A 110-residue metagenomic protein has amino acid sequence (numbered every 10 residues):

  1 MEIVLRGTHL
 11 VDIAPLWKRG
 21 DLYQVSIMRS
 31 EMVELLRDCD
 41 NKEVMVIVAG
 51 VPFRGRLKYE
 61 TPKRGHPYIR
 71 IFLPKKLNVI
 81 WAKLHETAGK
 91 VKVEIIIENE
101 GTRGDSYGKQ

Functional and structural regions predicted by a protein language model:
M1-G65, H85-Q110: Long, compositionally biased stretches
I69-V79: Acidic, low-complexity intrinsically disordered segments
V79-H85: Exposed beta-sheet edge/beta-hairpin loop segments within beta-rich domains
